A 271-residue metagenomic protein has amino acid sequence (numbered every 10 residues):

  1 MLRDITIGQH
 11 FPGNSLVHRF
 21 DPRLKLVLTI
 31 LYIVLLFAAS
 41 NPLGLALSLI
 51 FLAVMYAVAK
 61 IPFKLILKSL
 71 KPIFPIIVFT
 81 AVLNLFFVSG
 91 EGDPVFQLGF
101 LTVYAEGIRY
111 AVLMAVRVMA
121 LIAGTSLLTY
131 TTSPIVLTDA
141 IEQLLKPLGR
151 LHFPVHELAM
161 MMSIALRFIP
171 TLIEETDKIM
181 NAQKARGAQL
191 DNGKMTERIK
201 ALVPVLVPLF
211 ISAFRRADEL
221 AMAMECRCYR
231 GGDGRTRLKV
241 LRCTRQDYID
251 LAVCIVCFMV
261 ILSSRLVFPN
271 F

Functional and structural regions predicted by a protein language model:
M1-P42, S48-A57, Q143-F153, E157-M160 (+2 more regions): Transmembrane alpha-helix interface motif
N14, F37, K60-L65, L98 (+4 more regions): Membrane-helix interfacial "entry" motifs
K25, K64-P75, D250: Alpha-helical transmembrane segments and their helix-start/interface "positive-inside/aromatic belt" motifs in integral
N41, L45, K60-K64, V88-F96 (+2 more regions): Transmembrane helix-loop junctions in multipass membrane proteins, especially transporters and channels
F51-I61, I76-F79: Alpha-helical transmembrane segments and their membrane-interface exit regions
I73-A188, M195: Juxtamembrane/interface alpha-helical elements of multi-pass membrane proteins
